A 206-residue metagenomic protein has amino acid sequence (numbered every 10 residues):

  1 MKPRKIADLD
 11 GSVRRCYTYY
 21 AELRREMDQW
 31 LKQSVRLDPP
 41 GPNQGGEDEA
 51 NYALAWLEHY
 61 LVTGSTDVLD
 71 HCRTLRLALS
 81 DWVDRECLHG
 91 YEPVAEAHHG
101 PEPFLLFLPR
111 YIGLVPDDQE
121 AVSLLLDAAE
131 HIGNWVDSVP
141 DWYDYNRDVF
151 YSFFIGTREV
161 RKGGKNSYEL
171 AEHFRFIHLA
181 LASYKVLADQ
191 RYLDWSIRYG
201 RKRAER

Functional and structural regions predicted by a protein language model:
M1-R206: Glycan-recognition and catalytic cores of secretory/periplasmic carbohydrate-active enzymes
